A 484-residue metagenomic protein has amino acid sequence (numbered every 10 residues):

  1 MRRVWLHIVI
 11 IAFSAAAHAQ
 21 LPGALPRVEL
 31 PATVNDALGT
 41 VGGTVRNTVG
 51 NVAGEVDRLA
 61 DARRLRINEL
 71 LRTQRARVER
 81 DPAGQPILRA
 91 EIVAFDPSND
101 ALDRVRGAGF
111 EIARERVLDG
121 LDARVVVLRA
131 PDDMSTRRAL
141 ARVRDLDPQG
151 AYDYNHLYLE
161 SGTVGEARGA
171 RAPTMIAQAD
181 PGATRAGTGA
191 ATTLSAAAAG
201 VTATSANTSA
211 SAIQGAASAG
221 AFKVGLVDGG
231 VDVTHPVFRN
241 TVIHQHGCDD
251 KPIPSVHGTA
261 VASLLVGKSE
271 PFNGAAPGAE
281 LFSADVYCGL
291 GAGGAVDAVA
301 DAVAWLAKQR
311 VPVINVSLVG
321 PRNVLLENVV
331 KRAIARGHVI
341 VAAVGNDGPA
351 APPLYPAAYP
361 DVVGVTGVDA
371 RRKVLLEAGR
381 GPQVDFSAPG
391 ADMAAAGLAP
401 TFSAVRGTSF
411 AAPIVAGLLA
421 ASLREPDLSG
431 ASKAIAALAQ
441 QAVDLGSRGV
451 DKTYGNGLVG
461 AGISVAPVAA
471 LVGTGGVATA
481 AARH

Functional and structural regions predicted by a protein language model:
A12-H18: N-terminal signal peptide c-region/cleavage motif recognized by signal peptidases
H18-Q20, Q178: Boundary of Sec targeting at the N-terminus
L21-L25, Y287-Y359, R371-V374, P400-R406 (+3 more regions): Substrate-binding/access-modulating region of protease and related hydrolase catalytic domains
D36-N47, N51-P86, A94, N99-A179: Autoinhibitory propeptides
M134, R138-V231, H235-V237, T453 (+1 more regions): Protease zymogen maturation seam
A212-V224, G230-I243, D249-D297, Y359-P360 (+2 more regions): Subtilisin-like serine protease catalytic core
V227-F238, V242-Q245, G367-S409: Catalytic-core environment of secreted peptidases
V286, G390-P467, L471: Hydrolase catalytic cores
